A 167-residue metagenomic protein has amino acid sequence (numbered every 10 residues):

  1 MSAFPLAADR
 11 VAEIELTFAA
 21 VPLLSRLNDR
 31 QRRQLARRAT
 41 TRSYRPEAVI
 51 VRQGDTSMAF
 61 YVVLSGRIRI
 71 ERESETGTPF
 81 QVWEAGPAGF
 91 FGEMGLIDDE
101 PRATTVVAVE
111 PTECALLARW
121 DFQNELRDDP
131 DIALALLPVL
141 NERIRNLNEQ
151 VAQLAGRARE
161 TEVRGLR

Functional and structural regions predicted by a protein language model:
M1-R167: Cytosolic regulatory regions built on CNB/CRP/Popeye-like sensor folds
